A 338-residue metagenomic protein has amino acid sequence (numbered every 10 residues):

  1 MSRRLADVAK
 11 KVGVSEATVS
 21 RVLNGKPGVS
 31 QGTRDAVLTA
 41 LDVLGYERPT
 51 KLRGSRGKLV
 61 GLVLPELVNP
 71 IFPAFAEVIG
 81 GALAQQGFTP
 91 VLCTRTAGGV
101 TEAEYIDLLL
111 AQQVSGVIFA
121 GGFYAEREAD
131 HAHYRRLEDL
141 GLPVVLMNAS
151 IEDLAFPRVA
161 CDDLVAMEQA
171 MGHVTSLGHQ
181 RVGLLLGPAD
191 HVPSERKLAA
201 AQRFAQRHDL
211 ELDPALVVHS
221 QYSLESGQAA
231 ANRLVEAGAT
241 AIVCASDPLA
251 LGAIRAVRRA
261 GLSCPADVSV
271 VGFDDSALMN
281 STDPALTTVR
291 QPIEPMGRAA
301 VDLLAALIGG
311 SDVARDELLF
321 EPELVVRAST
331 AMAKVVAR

Functional and structural regions predicted by a protein language model:
M1-G57, K334-R338: N-terminal helix-turn-helix DNA-binding module of bacterial transcription factors
A36, P70-Q85, A166-A170, V192-E211 (+4 more regions): Short, solvent-exposed amphipathic alpha-helices that sit in or adjacent to ligand/effector-binding or catalytic
L41-E77, Q86, T96-A97, L108-A111: N-terminal helix-turn-helix/winged-helix DNA-binding helices and compositionally similar short basic alpha-helical
A97, A120-Q169, P248, D274-L286: Flexible loop/hinge segments that line or gate small-molecule binding clefts
V114-F123, G183-L185, V217, L234-S246 (+1 more regions): Periplasmic-binding protein-like
A155-L184, A199, R203, L224-R233 (+1 more regions): Hydrophobic alpha-helical segments within soluble ligand-binding/sensing domains
E168-L210, D316-T330: An alpha-beta-alpha
R233-R338: Flexible loop/turn connectors
